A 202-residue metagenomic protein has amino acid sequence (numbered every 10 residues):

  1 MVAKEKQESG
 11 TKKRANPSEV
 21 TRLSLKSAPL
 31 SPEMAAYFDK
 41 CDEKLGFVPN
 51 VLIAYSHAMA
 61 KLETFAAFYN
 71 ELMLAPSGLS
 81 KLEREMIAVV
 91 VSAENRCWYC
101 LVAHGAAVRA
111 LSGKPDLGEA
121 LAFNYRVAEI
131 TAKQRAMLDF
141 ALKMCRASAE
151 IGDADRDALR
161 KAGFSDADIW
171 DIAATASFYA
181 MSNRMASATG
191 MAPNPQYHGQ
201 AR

Functional and structural regions predicted by a protein language model:
M1-R202: Hydrophobic alpha-helical segments
